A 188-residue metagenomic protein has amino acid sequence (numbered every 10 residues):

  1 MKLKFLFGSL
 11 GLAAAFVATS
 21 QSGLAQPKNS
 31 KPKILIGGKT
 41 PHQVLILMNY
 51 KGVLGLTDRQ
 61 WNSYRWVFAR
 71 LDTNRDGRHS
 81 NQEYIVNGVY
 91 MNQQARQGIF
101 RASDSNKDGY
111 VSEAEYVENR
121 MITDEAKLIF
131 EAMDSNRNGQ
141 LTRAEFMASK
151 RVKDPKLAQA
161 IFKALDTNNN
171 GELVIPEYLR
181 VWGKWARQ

Functional and structural regions predicted by a protein language model:
M1-S9: Bacterial N-terminal signal peptides that target proteins for export
S9-A18: Bacterial N-terminal signal peptides
S20, A25-P27: Boundary at the C-terminal end of the N-terminal hydrophobic targeting segment
P27-D72, R78-E83: Immediate post-signal-peptide N-terminus of mature secreted/exported proteins
M48-L56, L71-T73, N87-N92, S105 (+3 more regions): Eukaryotic Ca2+-signaling machinery
Y50, S80-Y90, E113-I122, R143-K153 (+1 more regions): Amphipathic regulatory helices of Ca2+-sensor modules
L56, G77-N81, S105, G109-E113 (+2 more regions): Glycine-aliphatic tripeptides that mark coil-to-beta-strand junctions in extracellular and membrane proteins
N62-N74, R96-K107, A126-R137, A158-N169: Primarily EF-hand calcium-binding motifs
